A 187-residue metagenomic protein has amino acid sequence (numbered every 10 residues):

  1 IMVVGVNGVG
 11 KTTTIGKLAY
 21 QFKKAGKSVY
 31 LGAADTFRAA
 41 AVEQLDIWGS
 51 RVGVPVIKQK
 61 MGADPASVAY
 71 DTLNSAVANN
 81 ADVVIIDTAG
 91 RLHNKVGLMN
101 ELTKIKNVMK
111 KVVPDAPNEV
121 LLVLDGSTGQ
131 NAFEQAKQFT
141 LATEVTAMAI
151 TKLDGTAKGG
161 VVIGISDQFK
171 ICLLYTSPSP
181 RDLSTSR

Functional and structural regions predicted by a protein language model:
I1, V9, T13-E119, G160 (+1 more regions): Nucleotide-state-sensitive switch-loop elements of NTP-binding domains
G5: The Walker A (P-loop) glycine that initiates the GxxxxGKT/S ATP-binding motif of P-loop NTPases
A34, A89, V123-S127, A149-T156: G-domain G4 guanine-recognition motif of GTPases
N100, K137, L141, L153-F169: GTPase G-domain guanine-specificity segment
I105-D115, S127-E144: Conserved C-terminal guanine-recognition region of P-loop GTPase G domains, centered on the G4
P117-V123, A142-L153, K170-L174: Conserved beta-strand/loop subsegment of P-loop NTPase cores
Y175-D182: Conserved small/polar residues in nucleotide/adenosyl-binding loops
